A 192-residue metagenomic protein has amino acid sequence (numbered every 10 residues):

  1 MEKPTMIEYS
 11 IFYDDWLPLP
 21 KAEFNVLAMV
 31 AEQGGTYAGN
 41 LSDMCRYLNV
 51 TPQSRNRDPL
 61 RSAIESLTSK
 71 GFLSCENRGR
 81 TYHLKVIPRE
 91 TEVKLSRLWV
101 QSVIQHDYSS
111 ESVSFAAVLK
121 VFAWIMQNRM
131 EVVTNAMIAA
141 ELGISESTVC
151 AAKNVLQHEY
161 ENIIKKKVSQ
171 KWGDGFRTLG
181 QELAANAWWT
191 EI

Functional and structural regions predicted by a protein language model:
M1-I192: Electropositive, intrinsically flexible nucleic-acid-contacting patches
